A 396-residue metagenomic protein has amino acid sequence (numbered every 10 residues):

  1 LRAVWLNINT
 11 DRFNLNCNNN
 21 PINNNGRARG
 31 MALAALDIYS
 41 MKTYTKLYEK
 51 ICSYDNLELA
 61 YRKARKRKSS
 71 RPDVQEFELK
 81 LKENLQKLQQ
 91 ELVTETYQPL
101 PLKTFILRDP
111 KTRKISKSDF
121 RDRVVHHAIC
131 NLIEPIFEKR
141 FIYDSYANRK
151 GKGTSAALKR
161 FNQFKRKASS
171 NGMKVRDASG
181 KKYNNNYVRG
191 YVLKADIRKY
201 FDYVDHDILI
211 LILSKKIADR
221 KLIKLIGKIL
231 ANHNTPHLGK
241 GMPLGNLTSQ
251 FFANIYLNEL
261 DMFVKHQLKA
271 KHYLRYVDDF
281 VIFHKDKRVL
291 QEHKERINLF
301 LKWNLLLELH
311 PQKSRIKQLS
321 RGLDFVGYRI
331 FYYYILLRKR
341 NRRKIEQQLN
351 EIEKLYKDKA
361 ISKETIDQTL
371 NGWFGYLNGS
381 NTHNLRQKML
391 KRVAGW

Functional and structural regions predicted by a protein language model:
R2-L209, I217-A218, N234: Conserved two-metal-ion catalytic palm core of "right-hand" nucleic acid polymerases, unifying RNA-dependent RNA
G30-L36, S118, H127, Q291-E292 (+1 more regions): Right-hand nucleic-acid polymerase module
T43, K63, I208-I212, D279 (+2 more regions): A general alpha-helix detector
V74, P243, L247, D324 (+1 more regions): Gly/Ser/Thr-rich beta-alpha loop segments that engage phosphate groups in nucleotides
N84, E91-L92, K159-V277, V281-N304 (+2 more regions): Conserved polymerase palm-domain catalytic core
E95-P99, L268-V277, I345-A360: Short, conserved aromatic-histidine micro-motifs
C130, E134, A231, T235 (+5 more regions): Amphipathic alpha-helical core segments of compact helical bundles
